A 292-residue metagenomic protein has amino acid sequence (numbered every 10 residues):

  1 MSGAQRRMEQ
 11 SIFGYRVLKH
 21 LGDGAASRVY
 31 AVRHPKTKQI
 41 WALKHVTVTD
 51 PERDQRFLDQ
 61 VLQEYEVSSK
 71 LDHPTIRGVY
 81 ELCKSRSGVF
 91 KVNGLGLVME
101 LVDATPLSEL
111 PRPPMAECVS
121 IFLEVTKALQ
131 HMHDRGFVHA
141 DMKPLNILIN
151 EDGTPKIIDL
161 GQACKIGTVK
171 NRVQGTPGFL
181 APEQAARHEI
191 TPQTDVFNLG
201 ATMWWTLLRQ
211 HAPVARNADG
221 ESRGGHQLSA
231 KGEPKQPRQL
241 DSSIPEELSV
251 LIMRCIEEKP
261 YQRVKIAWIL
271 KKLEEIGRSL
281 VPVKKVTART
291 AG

Functional and structural regions predicted by a protein language model:
E52-K70: AlphaC helix of the eukaryotic protein kinase fold
D72-E81: Conserved HxN/HPN-centered segment at the entrance to the catalytic loop of eukaryotic protein kinase-like domains
V89-T105: Conserved short submotifs of the Hanks-type protein kinase catalytic core that shape the nucleotide-binding pocket
I121-F122: Activation segment signature within eukaryotic-like protein kinase domains
K127-F137: Protein kinase catalytic-loop region centered on the HRD/HxD motif
N171-E183: Conserved activation segment of eukaryotic-like protein kinases, specifically the C-terminal portion of the activation
D195: Conserved catalytic-loop aspartate of Hanks-type protein kinases
